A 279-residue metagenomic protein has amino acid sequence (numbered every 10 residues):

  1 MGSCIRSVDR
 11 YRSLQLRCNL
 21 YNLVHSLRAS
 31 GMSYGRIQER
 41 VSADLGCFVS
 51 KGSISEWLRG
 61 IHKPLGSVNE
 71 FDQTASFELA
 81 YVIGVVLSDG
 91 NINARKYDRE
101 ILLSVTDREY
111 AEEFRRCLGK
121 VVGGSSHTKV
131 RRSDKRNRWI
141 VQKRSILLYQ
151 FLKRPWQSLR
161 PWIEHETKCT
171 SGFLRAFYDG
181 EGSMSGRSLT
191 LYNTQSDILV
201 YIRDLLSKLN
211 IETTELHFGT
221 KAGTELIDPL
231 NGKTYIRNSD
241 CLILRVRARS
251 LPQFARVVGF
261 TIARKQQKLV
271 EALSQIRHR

Functional and structural regions predicted by a protein language model:
M1-R279: Internal intein/HINT superfamily modules and their associated LAGLIDADG
